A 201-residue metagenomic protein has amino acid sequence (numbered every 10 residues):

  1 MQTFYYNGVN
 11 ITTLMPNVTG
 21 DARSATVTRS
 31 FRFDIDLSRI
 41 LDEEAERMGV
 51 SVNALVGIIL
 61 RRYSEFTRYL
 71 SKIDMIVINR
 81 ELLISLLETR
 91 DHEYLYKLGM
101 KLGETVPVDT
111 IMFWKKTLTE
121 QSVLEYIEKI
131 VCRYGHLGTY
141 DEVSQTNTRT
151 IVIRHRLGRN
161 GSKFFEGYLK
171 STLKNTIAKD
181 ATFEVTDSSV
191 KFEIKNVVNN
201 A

Functional and structural regions predicted by a protein language model:
Q2-I35: Short Lys/Arg-rich basic patches
A45: The alpha-helix within a helix-turn-helix
V50-I73: Short, basic amphipathic alpha-helical segments that act as recognition/interaction helices in nucleic-acid-binding
E81-I151: An N-terminal amphipathic alpha-helical segment
R133-S188: Short, hydrophobic/π-rich interface segment
V185-A201: C-terminal edge-of-domain segments
